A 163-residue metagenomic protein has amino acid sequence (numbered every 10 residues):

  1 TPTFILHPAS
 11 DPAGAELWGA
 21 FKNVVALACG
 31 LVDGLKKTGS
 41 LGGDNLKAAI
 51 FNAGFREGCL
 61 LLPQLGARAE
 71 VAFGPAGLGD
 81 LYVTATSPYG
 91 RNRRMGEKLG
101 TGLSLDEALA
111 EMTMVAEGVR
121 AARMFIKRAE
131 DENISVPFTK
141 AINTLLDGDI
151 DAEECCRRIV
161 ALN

Functional and structural regions predicted by a protein language model:
T1-V71: Internal alpha-helical scaffold of NAD(P)-dependent oxidoreductase catalytic cores
G14, G77, T144: Positions that flank functional sites
V25, L78, Y82: Active-site His/Glu-centered metal-binding helix of metallohydrolases
V32-L35, G58-A69, Y82-R93, L99 (+1 more regions): Alpha-helix capping/termination and helix-coil
L41-A53, A72-F73, Y82-T86, G90 (+1 more regions): A short glycine-/small-residue-rich loop at the edge of a beta-strand within enzyme catalytic domains
F51, F55-C59, L78-G79, N92 (+2 more regions): A general structural signal for well-ordered alpha-helical packing
G66-P75, S135-K140: Flexible, glycine/charged-enriched surface loops at secondary-structure junctions
S87-N163: C-terminal active-site/capping subdomain that shapes the small-molecule cofactor and substrate pocket of enzyme
